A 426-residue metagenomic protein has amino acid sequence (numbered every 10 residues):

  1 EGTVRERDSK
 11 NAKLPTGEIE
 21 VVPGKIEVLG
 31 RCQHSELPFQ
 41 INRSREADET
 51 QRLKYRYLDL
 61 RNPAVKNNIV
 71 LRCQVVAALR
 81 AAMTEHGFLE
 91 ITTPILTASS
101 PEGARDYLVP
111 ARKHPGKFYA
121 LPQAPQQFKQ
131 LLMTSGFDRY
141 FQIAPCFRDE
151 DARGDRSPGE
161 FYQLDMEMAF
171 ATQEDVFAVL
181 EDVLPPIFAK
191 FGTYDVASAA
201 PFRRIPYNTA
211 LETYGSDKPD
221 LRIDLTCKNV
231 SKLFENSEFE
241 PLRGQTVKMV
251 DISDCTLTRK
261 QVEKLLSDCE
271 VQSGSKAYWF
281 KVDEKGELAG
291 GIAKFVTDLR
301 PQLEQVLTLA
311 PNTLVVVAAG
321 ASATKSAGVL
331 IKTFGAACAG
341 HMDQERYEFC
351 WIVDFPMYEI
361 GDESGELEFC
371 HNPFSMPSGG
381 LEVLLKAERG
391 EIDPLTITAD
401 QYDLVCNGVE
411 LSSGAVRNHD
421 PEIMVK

Functional and structural regions predicted by a protein language model:
E1-K426: Class II aminoacyl-tRNA synthetase catalytic cores and aaRS-like
